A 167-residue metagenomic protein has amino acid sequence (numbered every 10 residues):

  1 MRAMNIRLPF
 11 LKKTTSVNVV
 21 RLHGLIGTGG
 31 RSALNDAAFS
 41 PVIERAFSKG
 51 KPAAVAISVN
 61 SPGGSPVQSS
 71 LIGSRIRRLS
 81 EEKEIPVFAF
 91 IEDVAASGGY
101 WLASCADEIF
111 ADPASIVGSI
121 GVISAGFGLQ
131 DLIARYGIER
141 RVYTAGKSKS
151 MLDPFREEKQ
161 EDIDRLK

Functional and structural regions predicted by a protein language model:
M1-I85, V94-W101, C105-K167: Small-residue-centered hinge/linker elements
